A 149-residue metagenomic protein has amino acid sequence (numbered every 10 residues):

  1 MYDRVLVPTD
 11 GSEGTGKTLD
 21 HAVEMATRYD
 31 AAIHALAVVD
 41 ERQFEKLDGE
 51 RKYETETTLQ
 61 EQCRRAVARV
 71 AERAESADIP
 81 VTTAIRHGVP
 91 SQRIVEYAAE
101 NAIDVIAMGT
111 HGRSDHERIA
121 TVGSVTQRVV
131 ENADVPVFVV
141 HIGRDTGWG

Functional and structural regions predicted by a protein language model:
M1-K17, N132-G149: Intrinsically disordered or low-complexity boundary/linker segments at protein termini and domain junctions
D3-D48: Small/aliphatic-rich secondary-structure junction motif
H34-L36, T82-R86, F138: General small-molecule cofactor/ligand-binding pocket signal
A37, G109-H111, H141-I142: Short secondary-structure boundary segments
V39-Q62, G147-G149: Acidic, proline/glycine-rich short linear motifs
R51-E54, E100-A102, S124-V125: Short, hinge-like loop/turn segments at secondary-structure boundaries
E72-I106, R144-W148: Structural beta-alpha unit
M108-R128: Glycine-rich, Arg-bearing micro-motifs that act as flexible, cationic patches
